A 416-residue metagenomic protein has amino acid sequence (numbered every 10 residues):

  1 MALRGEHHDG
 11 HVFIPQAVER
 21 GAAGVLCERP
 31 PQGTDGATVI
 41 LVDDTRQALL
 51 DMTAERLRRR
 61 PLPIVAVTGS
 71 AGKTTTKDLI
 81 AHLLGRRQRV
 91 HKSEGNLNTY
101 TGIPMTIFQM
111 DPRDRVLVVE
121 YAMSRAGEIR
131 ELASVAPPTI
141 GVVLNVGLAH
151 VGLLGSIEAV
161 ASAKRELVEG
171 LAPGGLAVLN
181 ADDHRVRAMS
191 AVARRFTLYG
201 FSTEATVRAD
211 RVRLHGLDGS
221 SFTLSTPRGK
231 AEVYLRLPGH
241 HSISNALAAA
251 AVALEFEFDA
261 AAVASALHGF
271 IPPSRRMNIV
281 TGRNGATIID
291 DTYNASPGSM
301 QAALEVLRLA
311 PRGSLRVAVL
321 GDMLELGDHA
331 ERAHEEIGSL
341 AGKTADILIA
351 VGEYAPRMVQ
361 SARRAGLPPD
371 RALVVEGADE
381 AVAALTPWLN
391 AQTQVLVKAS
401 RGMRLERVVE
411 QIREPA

Functional and structural regions predicted by a protein language model:
M1-D51, E55, A310-P311, L340-P356 (+1 more regions): N-terminal leader/targeting and accessory segments in enzymes
L3-H8, P272-R275, T292-L367, V374 (+1 more regions): Active-site beta-alpha connecting loops in nucleotide-dependent enzymes
V18-E19, C27-G36, I140-T287, G313 (+4 more regions): Acidic, Mg2+-coordinating active-site environments of NTP-dependent enzymes
L41, A48-A181, R187-R195, P387 (+1 more regions): Phosphate-binding loop of NTP-binding sites
Q88-G95, F201, D370-L373: Conserved RecA-like helicase motor-core motifs
V374, N390-E410: Peripheral docking tails and interdomain loops at the edges of cofactor- or intermediate-handling domains
A381-L389: Short amphipathic alpha-helix with an adjacent loop that forms part of the alpha/beta core around
